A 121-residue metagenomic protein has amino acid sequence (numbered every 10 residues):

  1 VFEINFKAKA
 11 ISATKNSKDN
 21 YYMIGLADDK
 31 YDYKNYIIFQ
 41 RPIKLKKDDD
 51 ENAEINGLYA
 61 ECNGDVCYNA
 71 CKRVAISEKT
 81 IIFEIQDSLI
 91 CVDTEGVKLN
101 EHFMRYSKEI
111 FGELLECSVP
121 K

Functional and structural regions predicted by a protein language model:
V1-D32: Charge-rich, low-complexity N-terminal segments
F2-F6, F39-I43, L89-D93: Generic detection of short hydrophobic beta-strand segments and adjacent strand-loop junctions
F2-N5, I11-A13, S77-T80, E84-S88: Long protein-protein interaction modules used by eukaryotic assembly/scaffold proteins
Y22-A27, I55-C62, I81-I85, V92: Generic recognition of long tandem-repeat/solenoid scaffolds
D32-I43, F83: Broad, structure-driven detector of short, well-ordered beta-strand segments within folded domains
I43-T80: Short, internal acidic amphipathic alpha-helical interface segments that mediate docking to partner proteins
S77, Q86-K121: Mixed-charge, glycine-accented linear interaction segment located at domain edges/termini
